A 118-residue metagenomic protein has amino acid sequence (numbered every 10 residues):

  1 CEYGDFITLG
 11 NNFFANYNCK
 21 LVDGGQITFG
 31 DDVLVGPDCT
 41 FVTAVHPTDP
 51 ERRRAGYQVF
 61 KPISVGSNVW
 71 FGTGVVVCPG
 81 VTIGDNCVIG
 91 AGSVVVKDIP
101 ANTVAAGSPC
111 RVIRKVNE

Functional and structural regions predicted by a protein language model:
C1-T82, S108-E118: Flexible, glycine/small-residue-enriched loop-and-beta-strand segment within the central core of proteins
L34, W70, V88, V94 (+1 more regions): Short-chain dehydrogenase/reductase
G84-C87, P100-N102: Conserved catalytic segment of ABC-fold P-loop ATPases
G92-S93, D98-P100, P109-C110, V116-N117: Short glycine-rich donor-binding/catalytic loop of glycosyltransferases that coordinates the nucleotide-sugar
